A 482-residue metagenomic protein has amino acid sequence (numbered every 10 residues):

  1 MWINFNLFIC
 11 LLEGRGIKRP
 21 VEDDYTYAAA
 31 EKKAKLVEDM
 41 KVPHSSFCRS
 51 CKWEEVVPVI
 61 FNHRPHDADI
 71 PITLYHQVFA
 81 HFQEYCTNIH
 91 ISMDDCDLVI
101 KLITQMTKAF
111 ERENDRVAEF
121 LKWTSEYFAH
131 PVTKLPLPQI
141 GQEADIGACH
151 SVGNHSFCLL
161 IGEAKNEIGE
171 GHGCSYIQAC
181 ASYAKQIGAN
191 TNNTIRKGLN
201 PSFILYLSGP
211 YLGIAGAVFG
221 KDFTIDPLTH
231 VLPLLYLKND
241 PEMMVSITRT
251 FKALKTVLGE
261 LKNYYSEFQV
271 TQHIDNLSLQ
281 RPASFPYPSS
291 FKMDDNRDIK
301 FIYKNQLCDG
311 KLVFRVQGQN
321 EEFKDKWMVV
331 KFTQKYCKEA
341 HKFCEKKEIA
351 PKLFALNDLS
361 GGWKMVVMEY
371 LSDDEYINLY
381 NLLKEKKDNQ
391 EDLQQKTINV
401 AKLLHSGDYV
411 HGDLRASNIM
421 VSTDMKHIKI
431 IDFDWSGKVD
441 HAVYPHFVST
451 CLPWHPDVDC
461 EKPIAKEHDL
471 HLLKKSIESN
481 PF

Functional and structural regions predicted by a protein language model:
L11-S125, V245-V270: Charged, often low-complexity linker/regulatory segments
R19, L74-G198: A short, conserved, highly charged catalytic patch centered on acidic carboxylates
H172-Y176, A184-P227, S360-G361: Nucleic-acid nuclease catalytic cores
M244-K304: Juxta-kinase regulatory segment immediately upstream of eukaryotic protein kinase catalytic domains
D294-P351: ATP-binding glycine-rich loop module of kinase domains
T333, K342-Q394: Conserved structural core of kinase catalytic domains
H405-S422: Catalytic-loop of the protein kinase fold
M425-F482: C-lobe/activation-segment region of protein kinase-like
